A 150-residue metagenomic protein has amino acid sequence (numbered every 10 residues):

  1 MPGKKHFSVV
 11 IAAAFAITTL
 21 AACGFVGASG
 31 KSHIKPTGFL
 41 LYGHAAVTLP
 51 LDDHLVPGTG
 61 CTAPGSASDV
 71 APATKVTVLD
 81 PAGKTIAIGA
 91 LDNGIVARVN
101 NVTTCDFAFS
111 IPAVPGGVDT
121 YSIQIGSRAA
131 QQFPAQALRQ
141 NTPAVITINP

Functional and structural regions predicted by a protein language model:
M1-I11: Bacterial N-terminal signal peptides that target proteins for export
T19-A22: C-terminal motif of bacterial Sec signal peptides marking the signal peptidase cleavage site
G24-V26: Bacterial signal peptide processing site
K35-K84: Short, surface-exposed binding/anchoring microloops in extracellular/periplasmic proteins
A87-N100: Solvent-exposed serine/threonine-rich low-complexity stretches and specific carbohydrate-binding patches
N101-T120: Short Pro-Gly-centered beta-turn/loop motif in secreted/extracellular proteins
G126-P134: Short acidic/polar inter-strand loop motif in beta-rich domains
A135-P150: Extracellular beta-sheet/turn segments enriched in Thr/Pro/Gly and aliphatic residues
